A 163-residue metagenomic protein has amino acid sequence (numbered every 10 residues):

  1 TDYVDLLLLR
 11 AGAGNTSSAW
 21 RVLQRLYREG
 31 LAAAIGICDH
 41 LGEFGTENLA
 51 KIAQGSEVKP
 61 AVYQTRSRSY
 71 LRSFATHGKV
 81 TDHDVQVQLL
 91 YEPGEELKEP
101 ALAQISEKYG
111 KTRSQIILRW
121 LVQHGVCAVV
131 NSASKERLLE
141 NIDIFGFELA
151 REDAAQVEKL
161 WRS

Functional and structural regions predicted by a protein language model:
T1-Y3: An active-site-proximal structural segment forming one wall of the substrate-binding cleft that immediately precedes
D5, L9-S163: Beta/alpha (TIM)-barrel catalytic core signal, keyed to glycine-rich beta->alpha loops juxtaposed to Asp/Glu that bind
